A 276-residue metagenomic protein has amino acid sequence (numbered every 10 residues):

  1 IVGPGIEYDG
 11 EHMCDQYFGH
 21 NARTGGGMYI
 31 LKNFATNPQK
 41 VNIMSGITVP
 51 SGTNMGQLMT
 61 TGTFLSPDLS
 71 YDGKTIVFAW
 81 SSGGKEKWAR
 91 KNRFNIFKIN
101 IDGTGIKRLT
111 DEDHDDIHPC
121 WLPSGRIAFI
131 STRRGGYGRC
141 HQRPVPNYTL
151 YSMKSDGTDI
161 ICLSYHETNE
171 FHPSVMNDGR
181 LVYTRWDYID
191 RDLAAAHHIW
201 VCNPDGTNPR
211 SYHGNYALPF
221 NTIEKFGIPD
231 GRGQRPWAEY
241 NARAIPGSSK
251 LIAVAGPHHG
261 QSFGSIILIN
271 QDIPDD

Functional and structural regions predicted by a protein language model:
I1-D276: Sequence signature of WD/YWTD-type beta-propeller architectures
